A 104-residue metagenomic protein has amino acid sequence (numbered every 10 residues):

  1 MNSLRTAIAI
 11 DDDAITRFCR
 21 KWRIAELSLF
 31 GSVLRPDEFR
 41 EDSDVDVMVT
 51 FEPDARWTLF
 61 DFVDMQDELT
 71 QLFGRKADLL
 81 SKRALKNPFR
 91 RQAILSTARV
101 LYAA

Functional and structural regions predicted by a protein language model:
M1-S28, L34-E41, E52-A104: Catalytic core of pol beta-like nucleotidyltransferases
V45-V49: Short, aliphatic-rich beta-strand segments
